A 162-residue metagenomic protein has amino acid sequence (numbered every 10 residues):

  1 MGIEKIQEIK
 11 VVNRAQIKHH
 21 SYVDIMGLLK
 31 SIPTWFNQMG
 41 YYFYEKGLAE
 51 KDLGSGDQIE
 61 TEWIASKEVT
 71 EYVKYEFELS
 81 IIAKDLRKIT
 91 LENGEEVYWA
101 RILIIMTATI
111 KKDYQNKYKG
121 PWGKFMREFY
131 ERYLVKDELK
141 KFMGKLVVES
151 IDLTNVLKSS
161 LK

Functional and structural regions predicted by a protein language model:
M1-Y44, A49-K51, K141-F142: Terminal, regulation- and interaction-focused segments at domain boundaries
A15, F77, A100-I102: Generic beta-strand structural signal
I17-V23, A65-V69, I81-R87, M106-K112: Beta-strand elements of well-folded, non-transmembrane domains
V23, G27-K30, G56-Q58, V148 (+1 more regions): Short, well-structured alpha-helical interface segments that form or flank functional binding sites
G27, E71, I89, Y114-N116: Short acidic, gly/pro-rich beta-turn/loop elements at beta-sheet edges and active-site/ligand-binding grooves
T34-V97: Hydrophobic-cavity lipid-handling domains and compact docking modules
L91-R127: Conserved, surface-exposed functional patches that form binding/active-site neighborhoods
K112-K162: Glycine-rich, aromatic-bearing surface loops/beta-hairpins
